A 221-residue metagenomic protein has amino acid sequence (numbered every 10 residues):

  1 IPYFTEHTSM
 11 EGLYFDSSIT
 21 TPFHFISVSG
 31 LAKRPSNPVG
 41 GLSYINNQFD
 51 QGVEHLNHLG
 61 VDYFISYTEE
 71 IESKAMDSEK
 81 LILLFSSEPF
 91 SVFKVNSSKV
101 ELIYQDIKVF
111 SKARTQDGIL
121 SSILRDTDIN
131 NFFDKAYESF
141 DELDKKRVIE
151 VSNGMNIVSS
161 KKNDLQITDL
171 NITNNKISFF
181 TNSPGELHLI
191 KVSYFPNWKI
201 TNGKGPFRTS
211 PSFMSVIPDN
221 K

Functional and structural regions predicted by a protein language model:
I1-H58, K99, Q105-S159, P196: Extracytoplasmic/lumenal acceptor-recognition loop(s) of multi-pass membrane glycoenzymes
L13-Y14, S87-E88, N96, S210: Residues at the C-termini of beta-strands that transition into short coil/loop
V28-E88, E186-S193: Periplasmic/luminal catalytic loop of GT-C fold multi-pass membrane glycosyltransferases that transfer sugars from
I82-S91, V100-E101, I107: Structured beta-strand-rich cores of soluble
V92-K94, I217: Short, well-ordered beta-strand micro-motif
S97-Q105, H188, K221: Short, charged/polar, Gly/Pro-enriched secondary-structure boundary elements
D144-K221: Active-site-proximal, structured, solvent-exposed surfaces of multi-pass membrane proteins that position macromolecular
